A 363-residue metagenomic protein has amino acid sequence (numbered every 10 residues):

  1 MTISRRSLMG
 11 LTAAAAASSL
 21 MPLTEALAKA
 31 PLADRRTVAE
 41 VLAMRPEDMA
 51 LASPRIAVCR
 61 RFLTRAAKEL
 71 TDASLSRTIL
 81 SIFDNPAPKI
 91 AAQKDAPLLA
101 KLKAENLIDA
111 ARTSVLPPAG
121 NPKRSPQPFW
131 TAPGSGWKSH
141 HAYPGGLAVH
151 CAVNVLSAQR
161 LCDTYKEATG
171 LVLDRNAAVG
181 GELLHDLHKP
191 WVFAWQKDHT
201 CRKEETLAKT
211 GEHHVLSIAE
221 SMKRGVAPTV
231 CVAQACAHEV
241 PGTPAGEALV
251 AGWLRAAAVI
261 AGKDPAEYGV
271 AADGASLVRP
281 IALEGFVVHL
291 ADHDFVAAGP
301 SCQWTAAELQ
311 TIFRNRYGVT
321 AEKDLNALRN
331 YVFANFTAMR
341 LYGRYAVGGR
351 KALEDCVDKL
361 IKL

Functional and structural regions predicted by a protein language model:
T2, S7-A28: N-terminal export signals
G10-T12, H293-L363: Non-catalytic terminal regions of proteins
A17-M21, D163-T164, V226: A generic secondary-structure boundary signal that marks alpha-helix termini
A30-K203: Acidic/His-rich, divalent-metal-binding segments that scaffold phosphate/diphosphate chemistry
L51, T64, K68-D72, A227 (+3 more regions): Helix N-terminus capping/helix-initiation residues
S135, V149, K166-V319: Divalent metal-dependent catalytic cores for phosphoryl transfer on phosphate-bearing substrates
